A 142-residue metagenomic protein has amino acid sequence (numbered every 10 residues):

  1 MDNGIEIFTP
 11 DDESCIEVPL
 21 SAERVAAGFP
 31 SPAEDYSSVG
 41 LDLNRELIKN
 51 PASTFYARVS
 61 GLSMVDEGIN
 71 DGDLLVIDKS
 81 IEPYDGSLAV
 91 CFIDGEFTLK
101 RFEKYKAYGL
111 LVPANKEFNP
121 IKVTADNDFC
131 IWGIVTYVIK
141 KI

Functional and structural regions predicted by a protein language model:
M1-V65, E96-F97, Y108, N119 (+1 more regions): Short, positionally conserved secondary-structure boundary motifs
G72-D73, S87: Structural motif
V76-I77, V90: Hydrophobic beta-strand signal
D85-L99, E103-Y108: Short, compositionally biased
A114-A125: Low-complexity, intrinsically disordered Gly/Pro/Thr-rich segments
A125, I131-Y137, K141: Amphipathic alpha-helical interface segments
